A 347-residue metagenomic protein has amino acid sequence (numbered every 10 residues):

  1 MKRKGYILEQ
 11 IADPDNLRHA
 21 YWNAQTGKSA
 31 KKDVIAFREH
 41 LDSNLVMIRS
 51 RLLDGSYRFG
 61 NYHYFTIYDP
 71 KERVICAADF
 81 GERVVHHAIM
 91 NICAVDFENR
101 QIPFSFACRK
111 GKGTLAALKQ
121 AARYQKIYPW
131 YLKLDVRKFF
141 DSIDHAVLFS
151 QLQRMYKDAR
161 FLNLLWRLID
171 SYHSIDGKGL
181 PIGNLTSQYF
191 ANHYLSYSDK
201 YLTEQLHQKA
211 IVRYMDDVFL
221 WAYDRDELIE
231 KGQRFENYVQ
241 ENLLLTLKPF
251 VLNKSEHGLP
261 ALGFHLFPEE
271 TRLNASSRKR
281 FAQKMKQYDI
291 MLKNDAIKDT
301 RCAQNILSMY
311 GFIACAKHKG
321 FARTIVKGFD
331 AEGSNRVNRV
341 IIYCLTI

Functional and structural regions predicted by a protein language model:
M1-L148, Y156: Conserved two-metal-ion catalytic palm core of "right-hand" nucleic acid polymerases, unifying RNA-dependent RNA
K2, A78, R83, H87 (+4 more regions): Right-hand nucleic-acid polymerase module
K28, G179, G183, L259: Short glycine- and Lys/Arg-enriched binding-loop motifs that mark or flank ligand-binding interfaces
V34, P181, L185, H265: Gly/Ser/Thr-rich beta-alpha loop segments that engage phosphate groups in nucleotides
N44, R51, P103-F104, R109 (+6 more regions): Conserved polymerase palm-domain catalytic core
L53, A94, Q153, K200-T203 (+2 more regions): A general structural signal for alpha-helical elements within enzymatic catalytic domains
C93-R100, L202, K317-G320: Short helix-capping/linker segments at secondary-structure and domain boundaries
E236-L244: A common structural junction motif
